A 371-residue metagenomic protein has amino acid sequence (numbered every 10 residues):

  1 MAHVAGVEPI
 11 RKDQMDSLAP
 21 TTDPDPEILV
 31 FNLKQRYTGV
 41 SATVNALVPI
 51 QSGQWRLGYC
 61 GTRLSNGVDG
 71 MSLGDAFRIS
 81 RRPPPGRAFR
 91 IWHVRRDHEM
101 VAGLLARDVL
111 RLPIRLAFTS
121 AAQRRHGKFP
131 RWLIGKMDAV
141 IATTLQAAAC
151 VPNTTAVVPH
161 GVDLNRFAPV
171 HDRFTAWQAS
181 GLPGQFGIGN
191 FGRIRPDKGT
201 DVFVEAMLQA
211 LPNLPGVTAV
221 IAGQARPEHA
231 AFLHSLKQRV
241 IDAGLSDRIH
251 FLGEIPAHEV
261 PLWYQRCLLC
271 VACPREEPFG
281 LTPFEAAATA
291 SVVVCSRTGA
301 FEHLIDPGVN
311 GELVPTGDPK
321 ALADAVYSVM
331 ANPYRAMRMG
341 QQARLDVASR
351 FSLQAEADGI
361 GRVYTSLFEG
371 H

Functional and structural regions predicted by a protein language model:
V109, L233-E254: Nucleotide-activated donor-binding/catalytic signature segment of Leloir-type glycosyltransferases, i.e., the conserved
I134-R173, L182-P183: Donor nucleotide-sugar binding/catalytic pocket of nucleotide-sugar-dependent glycosyltransferases
A179-K198, V204-L208, V220: Conserved donor-binding/catalytic core segment of Leloir-type glycosyltransferases
E254, L262-C267: Short alpha-helical donor nucleotide-sugar binding micro-motif in glycosyltransferases
R275: Aromatic "clamp/platform" in nucleotide-sugar-dependent glycosyltransferases that forms part of the donor/acceptor
V292-S296: Short hydrophobic beta-strand element within catalytic cores of glycosyltransferases and related nucleotide-activated
P307-G308, E312-K320, S328-Y334: Conserved acidic donor-binding segment of nucleotide-sugar-dependent glycosyltransferases
S328, R335-R350, E356-G359: A short, well-ordered alpha-helix in the C-terminal region of glycosyltransferases
